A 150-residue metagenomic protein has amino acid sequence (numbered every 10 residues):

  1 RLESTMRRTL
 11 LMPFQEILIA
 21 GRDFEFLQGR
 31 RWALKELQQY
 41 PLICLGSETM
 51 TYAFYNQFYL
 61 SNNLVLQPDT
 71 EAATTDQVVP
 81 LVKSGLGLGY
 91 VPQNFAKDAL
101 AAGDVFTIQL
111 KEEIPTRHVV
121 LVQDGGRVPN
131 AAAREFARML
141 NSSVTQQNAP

Functional and structural regions predicted by a protein language model:
R1, R22-D23, E48, Q93-F95 (+3 more regions): Short secondary-structure boundary segments
R1-Y40, S47, I114: Acidic, Gly/Pro-rich loop/turn segments at junctions of secondary structure
T9, K35, V79-P80, K97 (+1 more regions): Alpha-helical segments flanking ligand/cofactor-binding loops in enzyme cores
L18-I19, L42, T107, L121: Generic preference for hydrophobic
G21, L45-G46, P68, V91: Thr-Gly-centered strand-to-loop micro-motif
F26, P41-N62, P129-A131, A137 (+1 more regions): Secondary-structure junction motif
A53-I108: Hydrophobic hinge/microswitch elements
I108-A149: A late-sequence structural motif
